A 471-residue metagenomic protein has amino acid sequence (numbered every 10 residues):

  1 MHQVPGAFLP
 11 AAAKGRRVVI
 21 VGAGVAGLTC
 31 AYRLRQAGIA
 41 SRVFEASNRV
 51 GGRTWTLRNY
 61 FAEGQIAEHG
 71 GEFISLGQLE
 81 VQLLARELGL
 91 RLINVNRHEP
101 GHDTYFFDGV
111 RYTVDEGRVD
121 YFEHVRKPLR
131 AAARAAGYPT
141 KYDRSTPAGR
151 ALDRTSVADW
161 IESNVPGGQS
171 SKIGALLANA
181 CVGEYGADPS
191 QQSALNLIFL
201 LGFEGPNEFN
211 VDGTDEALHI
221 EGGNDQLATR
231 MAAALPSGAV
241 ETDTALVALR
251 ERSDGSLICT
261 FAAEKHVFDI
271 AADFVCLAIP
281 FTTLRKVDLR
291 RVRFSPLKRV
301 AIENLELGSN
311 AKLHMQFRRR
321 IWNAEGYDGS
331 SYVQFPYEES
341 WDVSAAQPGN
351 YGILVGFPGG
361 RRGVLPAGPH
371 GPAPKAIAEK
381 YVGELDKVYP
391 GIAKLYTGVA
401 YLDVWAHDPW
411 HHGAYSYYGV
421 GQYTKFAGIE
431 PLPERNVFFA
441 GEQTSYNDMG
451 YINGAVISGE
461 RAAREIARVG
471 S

Functional and structural regions predicted by a protein language model:
H2-A12, A37, E116, S256 (+4 more regions): Conserved flavin/dinucleotide-binding core of flavoenzymes
G15-V43: N-terminal Rossmann-like FAD-binding beta1-loop-alpha1 element of flavoenzymes
V21, F44, L246, D269-T282 (+1 more regions): Short hydrophobic core segments
R35-F61: Glycine-rich FAD pyrophosphate-binding loop
A62-Y138: Dinucleotide-binding Rossmann-like beta1-alpha1 core, especially the glycine-rich loop that anchors the ADP
Q82-T104, Q169-A175, W322-G329, L395: A short alpha-helix-loop-beta-strand transition element characteristic of N-terminal alpha/beta dinucleotide-binding
K141-A248, G255, A263, A271 (+5 more regions): Active-site/ligand-binding neighborhood in enzyme catalytic cores
M231, H266, A271, L277-Y327: Glycine-rich loop(s) and the adjacent beta-strand/alpha-helix scaffold that form part
